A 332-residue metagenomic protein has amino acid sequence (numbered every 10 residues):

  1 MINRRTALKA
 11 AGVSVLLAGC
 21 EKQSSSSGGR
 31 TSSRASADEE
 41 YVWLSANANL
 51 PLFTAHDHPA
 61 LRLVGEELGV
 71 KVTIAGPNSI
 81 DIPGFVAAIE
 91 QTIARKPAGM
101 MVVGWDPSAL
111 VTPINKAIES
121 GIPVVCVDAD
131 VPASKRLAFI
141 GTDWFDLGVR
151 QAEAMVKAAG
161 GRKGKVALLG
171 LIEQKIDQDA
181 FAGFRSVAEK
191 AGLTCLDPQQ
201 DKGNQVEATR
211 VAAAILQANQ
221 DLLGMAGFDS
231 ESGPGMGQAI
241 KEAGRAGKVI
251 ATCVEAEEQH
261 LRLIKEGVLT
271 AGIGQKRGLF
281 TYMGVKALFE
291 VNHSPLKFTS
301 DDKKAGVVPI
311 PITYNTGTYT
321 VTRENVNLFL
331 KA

Functional and structural regions predicted by a protein language model:
M1-V15: N-terminal secretory signal peptides and thylakoid transit peptides that target proteins across membranes
E21-G29: Bacterial lipoprotein signal-peptidase II cleavage site
T31-E39, A188, M283-A332: Hinge/cleft segment of the Venus flytrap/periplasmic-binding protein
E40-V64, L68, T73-A87, V103-P107 (+3 more regions): Extracytoplasmic "Venus flytrap"
L52-E67, L147-A154, I176-L193, V211 (+2 more regions): Short, solvent-exposed amphipathic alpha-helices that sit in or adjacent to ligand/effector-binding or catalytic
F85, I140-G164, Q178, E207-T209 (+2 more regions): Hydrophobic alpha-helical segments within soluble ligand-binding/sensing domains
E90-I93, G99-I118, F184, K202-L263: Hydrophobic alpha-helical
P107-D146, K165, E255-K265, L269-T270: Flexible loop/hinge segments that line or gate small-molecule binding clefts
